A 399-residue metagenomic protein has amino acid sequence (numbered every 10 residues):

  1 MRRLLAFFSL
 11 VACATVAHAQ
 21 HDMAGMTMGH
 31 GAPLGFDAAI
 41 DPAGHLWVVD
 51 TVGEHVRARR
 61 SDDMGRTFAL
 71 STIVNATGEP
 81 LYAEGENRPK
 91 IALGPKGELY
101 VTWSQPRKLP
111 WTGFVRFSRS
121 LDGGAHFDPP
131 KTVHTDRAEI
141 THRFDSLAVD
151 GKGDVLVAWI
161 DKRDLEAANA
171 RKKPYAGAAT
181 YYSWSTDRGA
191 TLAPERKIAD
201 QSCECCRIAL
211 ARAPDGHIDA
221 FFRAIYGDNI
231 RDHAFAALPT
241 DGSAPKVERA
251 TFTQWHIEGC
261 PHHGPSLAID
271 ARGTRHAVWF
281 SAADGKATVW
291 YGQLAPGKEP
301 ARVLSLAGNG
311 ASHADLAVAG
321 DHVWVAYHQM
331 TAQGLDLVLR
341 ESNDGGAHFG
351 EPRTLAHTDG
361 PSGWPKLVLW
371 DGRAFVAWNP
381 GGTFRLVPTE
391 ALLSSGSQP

Functional and structural regions predicted by a protein language model:
M1-L4: Positively charged n-region of N-terminal signal peptides that target proteins for export
A6-A14: Bacterial N-terminal signal peptides
T15-A19: Sec/Tat signal peptide C-region and signal peptidase I cleavage site
Q20-P399: Extracellular, repeat-based ectodomains that mediate carbohydrate processing or recognition
